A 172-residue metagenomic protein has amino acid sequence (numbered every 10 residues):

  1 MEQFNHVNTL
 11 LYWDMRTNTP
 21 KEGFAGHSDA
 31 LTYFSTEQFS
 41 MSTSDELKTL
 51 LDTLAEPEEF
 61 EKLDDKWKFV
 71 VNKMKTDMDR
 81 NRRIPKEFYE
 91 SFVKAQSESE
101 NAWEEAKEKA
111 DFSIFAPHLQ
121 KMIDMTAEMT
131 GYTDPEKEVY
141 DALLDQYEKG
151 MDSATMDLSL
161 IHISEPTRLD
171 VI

Functional and structural regions predicted by a protein language model:
M1-S153: A well-structured
I161-I172: Single conserved hydrophobic/aromatic residue that forms the stacking wall/gate of nucleotide- or nucleobase-binding
